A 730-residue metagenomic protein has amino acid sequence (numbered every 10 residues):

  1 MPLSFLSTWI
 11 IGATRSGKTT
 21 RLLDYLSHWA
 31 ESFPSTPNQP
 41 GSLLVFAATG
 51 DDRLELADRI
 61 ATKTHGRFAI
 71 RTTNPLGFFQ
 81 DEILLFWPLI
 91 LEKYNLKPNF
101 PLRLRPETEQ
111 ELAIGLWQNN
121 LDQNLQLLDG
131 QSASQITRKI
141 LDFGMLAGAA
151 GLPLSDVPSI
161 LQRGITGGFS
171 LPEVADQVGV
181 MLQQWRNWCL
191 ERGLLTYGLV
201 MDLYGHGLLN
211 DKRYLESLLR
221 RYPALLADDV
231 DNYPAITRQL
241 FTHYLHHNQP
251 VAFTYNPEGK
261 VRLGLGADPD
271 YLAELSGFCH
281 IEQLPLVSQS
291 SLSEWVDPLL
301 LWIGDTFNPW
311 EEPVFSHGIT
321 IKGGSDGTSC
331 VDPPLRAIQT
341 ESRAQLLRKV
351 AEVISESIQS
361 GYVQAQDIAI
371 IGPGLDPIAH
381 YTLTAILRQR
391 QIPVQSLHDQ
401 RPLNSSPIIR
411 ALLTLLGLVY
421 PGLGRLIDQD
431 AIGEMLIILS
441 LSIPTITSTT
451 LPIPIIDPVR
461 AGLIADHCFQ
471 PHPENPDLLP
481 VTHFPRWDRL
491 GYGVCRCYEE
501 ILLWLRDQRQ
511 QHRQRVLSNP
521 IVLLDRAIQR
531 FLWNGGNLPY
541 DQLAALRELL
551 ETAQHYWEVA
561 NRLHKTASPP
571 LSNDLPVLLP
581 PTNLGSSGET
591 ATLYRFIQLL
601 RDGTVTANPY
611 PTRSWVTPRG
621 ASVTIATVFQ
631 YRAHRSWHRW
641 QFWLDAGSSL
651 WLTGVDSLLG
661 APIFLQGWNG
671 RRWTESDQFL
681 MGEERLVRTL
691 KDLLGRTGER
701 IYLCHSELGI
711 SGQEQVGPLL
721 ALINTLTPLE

Functional and structural regions predicted by a protein language model:
S7-W9, L116-L225, N308-G324, I338-E341: Accessory N-terminal region flanking or inserted into the helicase ATPase core in nucleic-acid motor proteins
T14-A30, S288-R388: Helicase P-loop NTPase motor core
P40-L152: Conserved P-loop NTPase-based nucleic-acid remodeling module centered on helicase motor cores
T72-F78, L225-D231, E551, E558-K565 (+4 more regions): Conserved helicase core region in the C-terminal RecA-like lobe
S170-S276, I281-S291, W295-L299, S342-R343 (+3 more regions): Conserved helicase NTPase motor core
A175, L478-A626: Accessory C-terminal helicase-associated subdomains
Y362-D367, G372-Q508: ATPase/helicase motor core of nucleic-acid motors
L644-N724: C-terminal accessory regions
